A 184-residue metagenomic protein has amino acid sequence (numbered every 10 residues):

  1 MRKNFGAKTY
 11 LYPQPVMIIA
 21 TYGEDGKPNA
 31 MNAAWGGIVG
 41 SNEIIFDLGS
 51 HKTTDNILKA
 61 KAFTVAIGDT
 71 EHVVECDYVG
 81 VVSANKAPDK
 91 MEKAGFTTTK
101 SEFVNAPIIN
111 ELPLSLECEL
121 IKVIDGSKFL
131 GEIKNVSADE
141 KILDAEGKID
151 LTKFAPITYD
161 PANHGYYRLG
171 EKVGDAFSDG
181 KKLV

Functional and structural regions predicted by a protein language model:
M1-V184: Basic, polyanion-binding surface patches
